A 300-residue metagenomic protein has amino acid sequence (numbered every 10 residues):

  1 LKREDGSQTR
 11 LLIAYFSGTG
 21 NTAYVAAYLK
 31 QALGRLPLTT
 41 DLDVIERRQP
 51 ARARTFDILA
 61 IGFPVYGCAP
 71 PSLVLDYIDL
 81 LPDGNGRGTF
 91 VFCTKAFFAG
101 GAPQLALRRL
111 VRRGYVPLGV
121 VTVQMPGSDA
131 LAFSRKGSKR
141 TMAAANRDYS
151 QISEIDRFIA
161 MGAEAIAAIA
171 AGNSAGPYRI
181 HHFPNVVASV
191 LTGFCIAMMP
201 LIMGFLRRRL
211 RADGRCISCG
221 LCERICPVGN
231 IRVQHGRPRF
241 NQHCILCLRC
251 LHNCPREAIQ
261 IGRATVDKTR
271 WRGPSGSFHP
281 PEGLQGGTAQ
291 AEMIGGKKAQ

Functional and structural regions predicted by a protein language model:
K2-L12, T19-V25, Q31-I45, P50 (+4 more regions): FMN-binding flavodoxin-like domain, especially the glycine-rich phosphate-binding loop
E4-G6, A51-A53, P82, M203 (+4 more regions): Generic structural signal for beta-strand residues in well-ordered domains
S17-G20, F97, I217, I245: A generic structural signal for alpha-helix starts
V186-R224, V228: Acidic, Ser/Thr-rich low-complexity intrinsically disordered segments
R211-I217, L221-I245, R249-V266: Iron-sulfur cluster-binding cysteine motifs and their immediate structural context in ferredoxin-like electron-transfer
G295-Q300: Long, low-complexity, intrinsically disordered segments
